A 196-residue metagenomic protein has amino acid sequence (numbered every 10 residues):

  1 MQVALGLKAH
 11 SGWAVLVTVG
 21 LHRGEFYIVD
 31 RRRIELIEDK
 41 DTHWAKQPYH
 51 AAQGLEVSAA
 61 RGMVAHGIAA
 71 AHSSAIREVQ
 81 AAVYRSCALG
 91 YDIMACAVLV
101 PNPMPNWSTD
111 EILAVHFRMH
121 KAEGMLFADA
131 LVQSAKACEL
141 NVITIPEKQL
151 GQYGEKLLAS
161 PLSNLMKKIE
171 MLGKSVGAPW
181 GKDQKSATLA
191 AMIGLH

Functional and structural regions predicted by a protein language model:
M1-H196: Phosphate- and other anionic-substrate recognition elements at nucleic-acid/protein interfaces
